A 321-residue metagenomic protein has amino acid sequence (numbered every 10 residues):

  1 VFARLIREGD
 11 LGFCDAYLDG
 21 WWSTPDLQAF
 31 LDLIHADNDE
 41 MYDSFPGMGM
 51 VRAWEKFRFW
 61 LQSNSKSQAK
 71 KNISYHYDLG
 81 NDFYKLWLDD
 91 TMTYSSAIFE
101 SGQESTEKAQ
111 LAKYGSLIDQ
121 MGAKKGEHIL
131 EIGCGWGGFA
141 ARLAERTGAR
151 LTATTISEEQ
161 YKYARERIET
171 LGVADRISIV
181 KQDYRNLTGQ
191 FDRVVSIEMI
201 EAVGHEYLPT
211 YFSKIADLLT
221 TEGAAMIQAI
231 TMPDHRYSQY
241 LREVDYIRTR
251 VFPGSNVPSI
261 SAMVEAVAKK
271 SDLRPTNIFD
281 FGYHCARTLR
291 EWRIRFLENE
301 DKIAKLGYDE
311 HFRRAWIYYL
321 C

Functional and structural regions predicted by a protein language model:
V1-Q110, S116, A123: Feature captures hydrophobic
K125-G133: Conserved class I S-adenosyl-L-methionine
W136-T147: Conserved SAM-binding loop of SAM-dependent methyltransferases across substrates and taxa, primarily the Class I
A164-R165: Conserved SAM-binding loop
R185-V194: A short acidic, Gly/Pro-enriched loop at the edge of an enzyme's catalytic core that lines a small-molecule cofactor
P209-E222: A short glycine-rich, Lys/Arg-flanked "PGG" loop and its adjoining helix->strand segment in the class I
E222-I230: Conserved beta-strand signature within the Rossmann-like core of class I S-adenosyl-L-methionine
T231-C321: Substrate-binding/catalytic lobe of Class I Rossmann-like enzymes that use SAM or dcSAM, i.e., the mid-to-C-terminal
